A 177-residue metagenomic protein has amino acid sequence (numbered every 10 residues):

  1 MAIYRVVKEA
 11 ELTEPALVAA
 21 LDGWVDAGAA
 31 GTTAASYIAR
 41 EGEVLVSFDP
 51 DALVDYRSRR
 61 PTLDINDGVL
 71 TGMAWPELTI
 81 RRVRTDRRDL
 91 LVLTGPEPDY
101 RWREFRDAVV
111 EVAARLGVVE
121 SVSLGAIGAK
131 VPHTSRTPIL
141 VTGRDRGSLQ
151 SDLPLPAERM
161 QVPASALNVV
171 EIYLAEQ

Functional and structural regions predicted by a protein language model:
M1-G95: N-terminal short beta-loop-beta anion/metal-coordinating cradle
V6-K8, R81-V83, V109-A113, E171-I172: A generic local secondary-structure boundary/capping motif
L21-V25, L93-W102, D152-Q161: Flexible, glycine/proline-enriched loop segments at strand-loop-helix junctions that form or flank small-ligand binding
D26-T33, Y100, E104, Q161 (+2 more regions): Conserved active-site and cofactor/substrate-binding residues in soluble primary-metabolism enzymes
T33, Y37, A108, V169 (+1 more regions): Alpha-helical scaffold segments in soluble metabolic enzymes
R40-V44, A114, I172-E176: Generic secondary-structure signature for well-ordered alpha-helical cores
R88, P96-S148: Internal, conserved structured core segments that host functional sites
K130-Q177: Catalytic cores of processing enzymes, dominated by hydrolases/peptidases, characterized by acidic/His-rich
